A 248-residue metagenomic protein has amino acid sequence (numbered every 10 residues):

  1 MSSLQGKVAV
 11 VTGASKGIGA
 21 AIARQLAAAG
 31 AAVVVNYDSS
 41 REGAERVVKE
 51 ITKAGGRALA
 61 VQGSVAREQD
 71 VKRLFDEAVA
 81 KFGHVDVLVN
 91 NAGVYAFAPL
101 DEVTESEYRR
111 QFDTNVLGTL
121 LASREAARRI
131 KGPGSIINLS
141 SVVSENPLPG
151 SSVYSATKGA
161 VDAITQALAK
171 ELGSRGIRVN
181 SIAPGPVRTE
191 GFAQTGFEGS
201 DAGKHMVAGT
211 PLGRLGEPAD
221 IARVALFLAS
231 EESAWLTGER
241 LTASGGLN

Functional and structural regions predicted by a protein language model:
V8, S15-K16: Conserved glycine-rich cofactor-binding loop
P99-L100, T104-F112, M206: Substrate-binding pocket helix/loop in short-chain dehydrogenase/reductase
S123, T157: Active-site helix of classical SDR
R128, K170-S174, A234: Alpha-helical segment proximal to the catalytic Tyr-Lys
S141: Residue(s) in the substrate-gating loop at a strand-loop-helix junction that position the organic substrate next
S174, P186-T210: A glycine/serine/threonine-rich, flexible loop-to-helix segment that serves as the NAD(P) cofactor-binding "lid"
S181, D201-E232, L236, A243-G245: C-terminal helical subdomain
